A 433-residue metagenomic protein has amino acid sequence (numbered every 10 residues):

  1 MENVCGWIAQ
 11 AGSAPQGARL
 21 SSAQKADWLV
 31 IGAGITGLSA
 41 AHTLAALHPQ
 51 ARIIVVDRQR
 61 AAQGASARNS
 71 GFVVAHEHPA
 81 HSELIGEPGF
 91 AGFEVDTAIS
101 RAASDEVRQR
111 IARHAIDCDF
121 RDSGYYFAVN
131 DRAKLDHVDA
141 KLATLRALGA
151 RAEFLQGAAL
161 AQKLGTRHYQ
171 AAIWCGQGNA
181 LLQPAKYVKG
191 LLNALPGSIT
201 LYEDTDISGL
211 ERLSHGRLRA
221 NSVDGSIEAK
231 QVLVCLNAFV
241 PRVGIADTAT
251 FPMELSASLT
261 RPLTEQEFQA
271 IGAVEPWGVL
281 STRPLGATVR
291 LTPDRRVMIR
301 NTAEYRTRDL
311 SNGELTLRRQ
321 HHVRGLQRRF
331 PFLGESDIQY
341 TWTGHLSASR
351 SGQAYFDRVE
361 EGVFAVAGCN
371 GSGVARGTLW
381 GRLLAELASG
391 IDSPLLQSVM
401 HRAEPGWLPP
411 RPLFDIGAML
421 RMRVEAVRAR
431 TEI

Functional and structural regions predicted by a protein language model:
M1-W28, A46-L47, A51-R52: Extreme N-terminal leader/targeting segments of oxidoreductases
E2-Q10, P79-I85, Q109-G190: Flavin (FAD/FMN) cofactor-binding and adjacent substrate-gating region of FAD-dependent oxidoreductase domains
G32-T36, R58: Glycine-rich Rossmann-fold phosphate-binding loop(s) that bind the pyrophosphate of adenine dinucleotide cofactors
A45-R68: Glycine-rich FAD pyrophosphate-binding loop
G64, R68-I99: Glycine-rich active-site loop/strand segments that organize a redox cofactor
R113-R121, I207-G209, H215-G216, S226-Q266 (+1 more regions): Active-site substrate-recognition segment that forms the wall of the catalytic cavity or substrate channel
D136, A143-T144, A171-K230: Helical element adjacent to the flavin cofactor pocket in flavoenzyme catalytic cores
Y305-A426, R430: C-terminal catalytic lobe of FAD-dependent flavoproteins
